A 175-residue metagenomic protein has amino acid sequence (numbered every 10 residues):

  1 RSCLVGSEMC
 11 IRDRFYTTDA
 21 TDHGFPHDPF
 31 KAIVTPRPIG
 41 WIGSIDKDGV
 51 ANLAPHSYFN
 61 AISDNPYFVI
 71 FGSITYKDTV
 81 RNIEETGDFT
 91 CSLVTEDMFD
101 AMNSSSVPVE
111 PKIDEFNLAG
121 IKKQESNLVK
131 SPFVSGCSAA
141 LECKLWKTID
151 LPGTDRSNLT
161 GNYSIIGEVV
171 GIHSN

Functional and structural regions predicted by a protein language model:
R1-I11: Single conserved hydrophobic/aromatic residue that forms the stacking wall/gate of nucleotide- or nucleobase-binding
R12-P26: Short, Gly/Pro- and small/polar-rich lid/capping loops
T35-I45, F89-S92: A short, Trp-centered hydrophobic/proline-enriched beta-strand micro-motif
S44, Y58-A61, L93-T95, L145-K147 (+1 more regions): A residue-level detector for short acidic-glycine micro-motifs
A54-G120: A short mixed-secondary-structure module that forms the rim of ligand-binding clefts
K123-L128: Short alpha-helix capping/helix-loop boundary micro-motifs
F133, W146-N175: Flexible glycine-rich active-site/ligand-binding loops centered on an Asp-His dyad
